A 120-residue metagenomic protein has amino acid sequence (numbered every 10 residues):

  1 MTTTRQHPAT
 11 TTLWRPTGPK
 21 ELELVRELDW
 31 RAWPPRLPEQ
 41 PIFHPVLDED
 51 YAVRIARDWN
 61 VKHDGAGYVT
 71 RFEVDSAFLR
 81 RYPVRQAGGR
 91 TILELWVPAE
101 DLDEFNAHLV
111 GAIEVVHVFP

Functional and structural regions predicted by a protein language model:
M1-E39, I113-P120: ADP-ribose/NAD+-binding catalytic cleft of ART/PARP-like enzymes
T2, R15, R85-Q86, H108: Generic detector of intrinsically disordered, low-complexity, polar/charged segments
P19-V25, S76-Y82, L102-E104: Short, surface-exposed beta-strand/loop "edge" segments at domain boundaries and coil↔beta transitions
E23-E27, P35, V53-D58, E104-A107 (+1 more regions): Charged/polar, solvent-exposed surface patches and flexible loops
R31-F43, L47-A99: ADP-ribosyltransferase catalytic core
W96-P120: Active-site-proximal loop/hinge segments that shape catalytic or ion-binding/gating pockets
